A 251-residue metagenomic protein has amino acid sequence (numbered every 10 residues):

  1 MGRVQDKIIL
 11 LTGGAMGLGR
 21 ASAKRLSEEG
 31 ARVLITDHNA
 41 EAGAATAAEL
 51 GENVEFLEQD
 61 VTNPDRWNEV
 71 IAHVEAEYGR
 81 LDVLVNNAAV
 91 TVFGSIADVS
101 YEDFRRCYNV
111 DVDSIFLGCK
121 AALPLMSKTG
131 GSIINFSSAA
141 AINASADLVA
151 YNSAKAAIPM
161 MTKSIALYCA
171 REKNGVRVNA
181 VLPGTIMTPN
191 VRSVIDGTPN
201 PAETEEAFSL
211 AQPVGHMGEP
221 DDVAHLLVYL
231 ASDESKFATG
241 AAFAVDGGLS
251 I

Functional and structural regions predicted by a protein language model:
R3, N143, V214, L227-V228 (+1 more regions): Short C-terminal tail/terminal secondary-structure segment of NAD(P)H-dependent dehydrogenase/reductase domains
A40-E41, Q59-E69, Y101, D221-D222: The beta1-alpha1 cofactor-binding region of Rossmann-like NAD(H)/NADP(H)-dependent oxidoreductases
S95-I96, D103-R105, T204, F208: Substrate-binding pocket helix/loop in short-chain dehydrogenase/reductase
C119, A154, T162: Active-site helix of classical SDR
P124, L167-R171, K236: Alpha-helical segment proximal to the catalytic Tyr-Lys
S138: Residue(s) in the substrate-gating loop at a strand-loop-helix junction that position the organic substrate next
A170-R177, A238-G240: Short, small/polar-rich loop/turn modules that mediate ligand/substrate recognition or access, typified
